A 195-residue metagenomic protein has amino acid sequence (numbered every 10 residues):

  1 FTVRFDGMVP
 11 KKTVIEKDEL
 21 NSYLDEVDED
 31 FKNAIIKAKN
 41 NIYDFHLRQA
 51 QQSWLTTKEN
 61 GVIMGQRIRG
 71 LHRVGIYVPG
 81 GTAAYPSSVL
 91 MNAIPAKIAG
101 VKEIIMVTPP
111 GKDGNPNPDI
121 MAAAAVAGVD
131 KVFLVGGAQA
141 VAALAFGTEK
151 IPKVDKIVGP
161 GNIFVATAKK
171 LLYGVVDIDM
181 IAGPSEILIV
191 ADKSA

Functional and structural regions predicted by a protein language model:
F1-H72: N-terminal Rossmann-like NAD(P)+-binding subdomain of aldehyde/semialdehyde dehydrogenases
V3, T13, D18, S22 (+10 more regions): Flexible, active-site-adjacent loop/turn segments at secondary-structure boundaries
L24, D28-I42, R67, T82 (+8 more regions): Generic structural signal for well-ordered, non-membrane alpha-helical segments in soluble metabolic enzymes
K39, Y43, L90-K97, I105 (+5 more regions): Predominant activation on well-ordered alpha-helical scaffold segments within soluble catalytic domains
D44-Q51, I76, I98, V126 (+1 more regions): Alpha-helix capping at helix-to-loop junctions
T56-A122: Conserved small-residue-rich beta-alpha loop and adjacent elements that most often cradle the phosphate/pyrophosphate
G128-A195: Conserved NAD(P)+-binding/catalytic subdomain of aldehyde/semialdehyde dehydrogenases
